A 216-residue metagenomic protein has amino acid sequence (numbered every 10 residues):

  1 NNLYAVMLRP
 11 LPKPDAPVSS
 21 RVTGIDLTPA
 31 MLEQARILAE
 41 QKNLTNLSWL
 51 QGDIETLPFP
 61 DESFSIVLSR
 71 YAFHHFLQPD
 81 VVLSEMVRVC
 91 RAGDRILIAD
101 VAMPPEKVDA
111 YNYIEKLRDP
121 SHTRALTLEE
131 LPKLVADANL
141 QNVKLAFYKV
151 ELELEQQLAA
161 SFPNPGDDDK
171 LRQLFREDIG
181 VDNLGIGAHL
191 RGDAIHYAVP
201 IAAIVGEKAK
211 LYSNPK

Functional and structural regions predicted by a protein language model:
N1-T56, V81: Class I SAM-dependent methyltransferase SAM/SAH-binding core
L68: A conserved beta-strand element that flanks and buttresses the S-adenosyl-L-methionine
Y71-A72: Short catalytic micro-motifs in class I SAM-dependent methyltransferases
D80-R95: A short glycine-rich, Lys/Arg-flanked "PGG" loop and its adjoining helix->strand segment in the class I
R95-H122: Conserved class I S-adenosyl-L-methionine
R124-N139: Short alpha-helix
Q141-K216: Conserved Class I S-adenosyl-L-methionine
